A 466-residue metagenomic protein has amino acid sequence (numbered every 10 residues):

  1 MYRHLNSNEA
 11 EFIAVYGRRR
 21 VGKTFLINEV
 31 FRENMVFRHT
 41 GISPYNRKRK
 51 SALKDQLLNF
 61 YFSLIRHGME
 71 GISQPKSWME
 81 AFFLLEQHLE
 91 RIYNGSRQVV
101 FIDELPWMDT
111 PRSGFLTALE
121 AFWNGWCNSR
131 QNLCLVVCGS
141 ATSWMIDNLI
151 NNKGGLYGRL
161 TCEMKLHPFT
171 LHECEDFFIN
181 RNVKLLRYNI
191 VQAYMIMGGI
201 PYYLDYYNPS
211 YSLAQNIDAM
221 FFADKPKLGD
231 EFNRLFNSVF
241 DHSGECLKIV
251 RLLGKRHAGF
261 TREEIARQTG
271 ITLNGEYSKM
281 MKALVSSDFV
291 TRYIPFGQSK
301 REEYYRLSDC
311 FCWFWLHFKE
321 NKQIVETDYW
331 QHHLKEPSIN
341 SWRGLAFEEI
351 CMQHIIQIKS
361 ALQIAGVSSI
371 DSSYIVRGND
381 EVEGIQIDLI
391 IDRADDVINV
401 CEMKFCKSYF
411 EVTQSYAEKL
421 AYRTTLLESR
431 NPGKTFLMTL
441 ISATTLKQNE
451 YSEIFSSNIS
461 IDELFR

Functional and structural regions predicted by a protein language model:
M1-H333, P337, M438: Phosphate-binding site recognition
F296-Q298, E303-R466: A cross-kingdom feature that marks ATP-driven nucleic-acid transaction machinery
